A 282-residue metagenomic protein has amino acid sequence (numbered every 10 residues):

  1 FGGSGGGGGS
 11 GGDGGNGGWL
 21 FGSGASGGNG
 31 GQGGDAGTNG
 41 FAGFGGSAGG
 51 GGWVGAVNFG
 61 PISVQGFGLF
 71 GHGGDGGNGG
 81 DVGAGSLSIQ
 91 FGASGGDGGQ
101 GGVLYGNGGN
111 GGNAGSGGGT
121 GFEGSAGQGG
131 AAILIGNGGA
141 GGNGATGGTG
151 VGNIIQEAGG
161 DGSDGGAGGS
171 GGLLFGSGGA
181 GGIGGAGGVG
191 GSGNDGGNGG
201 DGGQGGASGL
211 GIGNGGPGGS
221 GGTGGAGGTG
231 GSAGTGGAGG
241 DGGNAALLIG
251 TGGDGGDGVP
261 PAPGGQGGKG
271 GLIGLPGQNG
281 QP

Functional and structural regions predicted by a protein language model:
F1-P282: Glycine-centric low-complexity repeats
